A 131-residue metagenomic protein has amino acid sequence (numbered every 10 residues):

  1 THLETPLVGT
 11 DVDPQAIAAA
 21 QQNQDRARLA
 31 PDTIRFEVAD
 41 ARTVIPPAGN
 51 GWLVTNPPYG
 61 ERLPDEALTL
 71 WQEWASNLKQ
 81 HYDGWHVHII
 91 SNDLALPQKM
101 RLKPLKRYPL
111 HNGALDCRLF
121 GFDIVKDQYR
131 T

Functional and structural regions predicted by a protein language model:
T1-T131: Class I S-adenosyl-L-methionine-dependent methyltransferase catalytic core
